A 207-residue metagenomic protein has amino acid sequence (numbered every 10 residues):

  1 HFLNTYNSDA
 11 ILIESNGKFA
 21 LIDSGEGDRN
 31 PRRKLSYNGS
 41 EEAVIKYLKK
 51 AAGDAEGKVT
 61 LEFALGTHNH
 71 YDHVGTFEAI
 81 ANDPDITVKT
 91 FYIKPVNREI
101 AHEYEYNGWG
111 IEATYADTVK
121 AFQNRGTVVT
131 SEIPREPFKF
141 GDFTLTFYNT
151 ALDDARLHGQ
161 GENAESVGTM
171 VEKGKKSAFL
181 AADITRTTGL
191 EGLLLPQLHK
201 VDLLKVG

Functional and structural regions predicted by a protein language model:
H1-V59, Q123-L203: Core dinuclear metal-dependent hydrolase active-site scaffold
Y6, H70-D72, N97, T185-R186 (+1 more regions): Catalytic metal-binding/acid-base residues of hydrolase active sites
G25-G27, G66, V96: Short strand-loop junctions, especially beta-strand C-caps/beta-turns that link beta-sheets to coils or alpha-helices
S36, S40, N69, G110-I111: Catalytic cores of large soluble enzymes that bind and process phosphate-bearing ligands
T60-D72, L204-G207: Metallo-beta-lactamase
E62-F63, Y71-F122: Active-site HxH/HxHxD metal-binding segment of metal-dependent hydrolases
